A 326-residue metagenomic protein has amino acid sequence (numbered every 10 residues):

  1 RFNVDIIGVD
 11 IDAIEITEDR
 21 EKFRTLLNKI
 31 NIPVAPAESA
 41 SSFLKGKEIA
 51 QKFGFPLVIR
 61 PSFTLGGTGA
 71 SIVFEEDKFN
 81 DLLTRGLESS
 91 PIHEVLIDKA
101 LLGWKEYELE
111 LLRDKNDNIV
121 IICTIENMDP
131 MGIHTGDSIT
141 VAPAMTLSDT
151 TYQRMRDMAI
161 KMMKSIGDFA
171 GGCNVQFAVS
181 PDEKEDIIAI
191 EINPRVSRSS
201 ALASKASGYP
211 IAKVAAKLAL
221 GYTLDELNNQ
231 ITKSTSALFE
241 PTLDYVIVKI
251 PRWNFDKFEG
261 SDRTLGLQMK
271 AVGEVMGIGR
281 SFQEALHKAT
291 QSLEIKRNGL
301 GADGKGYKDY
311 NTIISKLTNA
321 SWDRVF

Functional and structural regions predicted by a protein language model:
R1, G8, I30-N31, F53-P56 (+2 more regions): ATP-dependent carboxylate activation and anion-phosphoryl transfer catalytic cores that bind Mg-ATP to form
V4-A70: A conserved helix-loop-beta module that forms one wall/lid of the active-site cleft in ATP-utilizing catalytic domains
